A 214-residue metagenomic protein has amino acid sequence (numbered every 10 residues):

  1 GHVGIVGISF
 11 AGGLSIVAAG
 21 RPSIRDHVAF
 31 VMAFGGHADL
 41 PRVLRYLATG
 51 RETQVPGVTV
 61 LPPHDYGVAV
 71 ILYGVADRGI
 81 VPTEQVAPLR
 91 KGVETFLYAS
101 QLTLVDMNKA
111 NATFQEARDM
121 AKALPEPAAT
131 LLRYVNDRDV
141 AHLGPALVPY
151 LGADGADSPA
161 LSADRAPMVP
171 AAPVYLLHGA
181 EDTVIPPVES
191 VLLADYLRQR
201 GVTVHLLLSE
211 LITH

Functional and structural regions predicted by a protein language model:
H2-S9: Alpha/beta-hydrolase fold nucleophile elbow
A11, S15-A19, S190: Short helix immediately C-terminal to the catalytic nucleophile in hydrolase catalytic domains
V17-A123: Alpha/beta-hydrolase-fold enzymes
V148-A166: Active-site nucleophile elbow and catalytic-triad environment of alpha/beta-hydrolase enzymes
P170, L176-H178, D182: Short beta-strand/loop motif that positions the catalytic acidic residue of the alpha/beta-hydrolase fold
T183-E189: Conserved alpha/beta-hydrolase "acid-adjacent" motif
R198-H214: Catalytic histidine neighborhood in serine/cysteine hydrolases with alpha/beta-hydrolase-type architecture
